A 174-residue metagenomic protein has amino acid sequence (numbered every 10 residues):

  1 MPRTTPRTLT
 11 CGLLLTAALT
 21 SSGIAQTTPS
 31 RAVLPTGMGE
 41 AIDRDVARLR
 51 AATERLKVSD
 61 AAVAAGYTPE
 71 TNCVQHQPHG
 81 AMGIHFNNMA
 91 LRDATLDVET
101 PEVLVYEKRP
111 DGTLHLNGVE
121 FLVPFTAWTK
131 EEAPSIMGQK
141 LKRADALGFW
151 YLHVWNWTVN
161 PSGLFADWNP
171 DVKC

Functional and structural regions predicted by a protein language model:
P2, A18, Y106-K108: Residue-level signal for functionally critical sites in structured catalytic/ligand-binding pockets
P2-T10: Bacterial N-terminal signal peptides that target proteins for export
T10-T20: Bacterial N-terminal signal peptides
S22-A25: Sec/Tat signal peptide C-region and signal peptidase I cleavage site
T27-C174: Primary mode marks residue(s) on the alpha4-beta5-alpha5 output face of response regulator receiver
